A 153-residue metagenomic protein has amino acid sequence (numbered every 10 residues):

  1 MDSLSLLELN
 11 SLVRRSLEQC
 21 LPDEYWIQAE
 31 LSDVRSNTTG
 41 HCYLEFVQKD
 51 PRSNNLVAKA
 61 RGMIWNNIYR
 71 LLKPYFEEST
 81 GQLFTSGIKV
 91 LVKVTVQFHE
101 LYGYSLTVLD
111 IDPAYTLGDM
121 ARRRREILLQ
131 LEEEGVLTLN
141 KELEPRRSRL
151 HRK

Functional and structural regions predicted by a protein language model:
M1-K153: Acidic, two-metal ion nucleic-acid-processing modules in DNA metabolism proteins
